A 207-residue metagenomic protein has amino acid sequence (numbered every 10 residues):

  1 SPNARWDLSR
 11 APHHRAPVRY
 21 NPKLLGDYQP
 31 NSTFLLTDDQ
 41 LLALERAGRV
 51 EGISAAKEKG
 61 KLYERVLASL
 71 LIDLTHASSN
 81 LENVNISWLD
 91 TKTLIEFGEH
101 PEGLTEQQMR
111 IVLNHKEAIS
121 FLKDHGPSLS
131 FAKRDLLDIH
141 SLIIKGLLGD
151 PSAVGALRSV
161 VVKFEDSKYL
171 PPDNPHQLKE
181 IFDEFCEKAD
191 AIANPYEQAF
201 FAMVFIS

Functional and structural regions predicted by a protein language model:
S1-S207: FIC/Doc superfamily catalytic core
